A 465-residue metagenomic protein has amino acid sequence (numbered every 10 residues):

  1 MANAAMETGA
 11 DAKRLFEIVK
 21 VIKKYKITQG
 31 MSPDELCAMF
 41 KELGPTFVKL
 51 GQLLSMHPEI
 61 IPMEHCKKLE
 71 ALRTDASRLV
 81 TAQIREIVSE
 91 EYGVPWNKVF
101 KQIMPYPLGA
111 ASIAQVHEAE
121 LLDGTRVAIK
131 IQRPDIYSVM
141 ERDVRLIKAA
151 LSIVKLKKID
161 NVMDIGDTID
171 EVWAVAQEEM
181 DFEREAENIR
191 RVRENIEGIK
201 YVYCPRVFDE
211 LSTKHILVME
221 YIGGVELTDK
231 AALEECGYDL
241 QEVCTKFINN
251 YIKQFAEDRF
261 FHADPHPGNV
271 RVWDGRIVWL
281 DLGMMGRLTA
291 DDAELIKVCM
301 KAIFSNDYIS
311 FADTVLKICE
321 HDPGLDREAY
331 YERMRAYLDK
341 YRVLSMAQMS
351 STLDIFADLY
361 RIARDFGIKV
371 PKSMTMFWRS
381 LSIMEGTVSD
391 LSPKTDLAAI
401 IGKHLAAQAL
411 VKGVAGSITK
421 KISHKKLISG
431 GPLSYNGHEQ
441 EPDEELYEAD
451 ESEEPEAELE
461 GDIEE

Functional and structural regions predicted by a protein language model:
M1-Q115, D123, S138-D167, D396 (+6 more regions): N-terminal accessory/targeting segments that precede structured cores
A2, M6, A10, T213 (+3 more regions): Helix-rich C-lobe and terminal helical cap/extension of kinase-like folds
I60-M63, I159-E171, M219-L227, E328-Y331 (+1 more regions): Flexible hinge/switch segments at interdomain interfaces of large molecular machines
E70-M104, A186-E197, E234-K253, D354-A363: A short, contiguous, amphipathic alpha-helix enriched in charged residues
R126-Q132: Glycine-rich ATP phosphate-binding loop
V144, K148, G166-E197, C204-Q241: Conserved structural core of kinase catalytic domains
R259, D264-H266: Conserved catalytic-loop position in the HRD/HxD motif
G268-V272: Hydrophobic residue at the +6 position relative to the catalytic HRD Asp in the kinase catalytic loop
